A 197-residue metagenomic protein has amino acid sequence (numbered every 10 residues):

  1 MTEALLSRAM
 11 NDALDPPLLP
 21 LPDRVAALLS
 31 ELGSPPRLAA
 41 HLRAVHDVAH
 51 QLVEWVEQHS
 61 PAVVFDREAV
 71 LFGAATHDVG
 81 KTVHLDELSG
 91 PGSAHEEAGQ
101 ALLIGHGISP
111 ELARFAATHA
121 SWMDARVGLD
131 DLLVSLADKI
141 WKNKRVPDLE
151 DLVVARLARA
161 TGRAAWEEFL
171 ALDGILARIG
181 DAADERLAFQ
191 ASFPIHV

Functional and structural regions predicted by a protein language model:
T2-A94, R145: Acidic/His-rich, divalent-metal-binding segments that scaffold phosphate/diphosphate chemistry
E3, S7-L21, L129-A160, E185-V197: Amphipathic, soluble alpha/beta structural segments
A13-L14, A39-L42, Q100-G105, P110-L112 (+2 more regions): A generic short-segment signal for beta-strand/edge and adjacent turn/coil regions
S30-E31, P61-A160: Divalent metal-dependent catalytic cores for phosphoryl transfer on phosphate-bearing substrates
A39, R43-H46, R67-L71, Q100 (+2 more regions): Short, well-structured alpha-helical segments
E167-V197: Charged phosphate-binding loop/patch that engages nucleotide di/tri-phosphates or the phosphate backbone of nucleic
